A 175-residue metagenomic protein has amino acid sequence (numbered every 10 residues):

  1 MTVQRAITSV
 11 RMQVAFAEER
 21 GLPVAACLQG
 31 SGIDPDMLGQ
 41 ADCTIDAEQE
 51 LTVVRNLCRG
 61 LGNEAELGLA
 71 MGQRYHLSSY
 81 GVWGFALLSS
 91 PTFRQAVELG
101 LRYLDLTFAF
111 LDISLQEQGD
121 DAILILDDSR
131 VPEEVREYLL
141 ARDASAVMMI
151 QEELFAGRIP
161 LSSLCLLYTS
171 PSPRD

Functional and structural regions predicted by a protein language model:
M1-A122, P160: N-terminal low-complexity or simple alpha-helical regulatory segments that function as activation/interaction modules
A6-I7, T107-A144, M149-L167: Conserved binding/catalytic microenvironments
A65, A156-G157, R174: Inter-domain helical "communication" segments and dimerization helices that couple sensory or membrane-embedded modules
Y168-D175: Conserved small/polar residues in nucleotide/adenosyl-binding loops
